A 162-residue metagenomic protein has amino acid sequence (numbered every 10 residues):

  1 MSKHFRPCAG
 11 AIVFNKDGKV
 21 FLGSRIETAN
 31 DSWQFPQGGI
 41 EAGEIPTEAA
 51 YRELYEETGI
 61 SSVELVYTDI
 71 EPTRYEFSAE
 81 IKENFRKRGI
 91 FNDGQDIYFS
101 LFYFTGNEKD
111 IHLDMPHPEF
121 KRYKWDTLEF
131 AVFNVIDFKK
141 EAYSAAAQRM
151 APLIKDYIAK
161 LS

Functional and structural regions predicted by a protein language model:
M1-V20, G39-A42, Y98: Conserved N-terminal beta-strand and adjoining loop/helix that marks the start of the Nudix/MutT-like hydrolase domain
F5, P46, K139, Y143: Hydrophobic (often cysteine-bearing) scaffold residues that line and stabilize catalytic clefts of nucleotide/cofactor
R6, T28, F35, N92-I97: Short connector loops at helix/strand junctions that flank enzyme active sites, especially segments positioning acidic
N15-G18, I26, Y103-E108, L128-E129: Short loop segments at secondary-structure junctions
K19-V63, D69-E71: Conserved Nudix-box catalytic region and its N-terminal flanking loop in Nudix hydrolases and closely related
T73-D110, K124: Active-site-adjacent beta-strand/loop module that shapes the phosphate/pyrophosphate-binding cleft
D96-Y103, I111-S144: NUDIX/MutT-family hydrolases
V132-S162: Charged phosphate-binding loop/patch that engages nucleotide di/tri-phosphates or the phosphate backbone of nucleic
